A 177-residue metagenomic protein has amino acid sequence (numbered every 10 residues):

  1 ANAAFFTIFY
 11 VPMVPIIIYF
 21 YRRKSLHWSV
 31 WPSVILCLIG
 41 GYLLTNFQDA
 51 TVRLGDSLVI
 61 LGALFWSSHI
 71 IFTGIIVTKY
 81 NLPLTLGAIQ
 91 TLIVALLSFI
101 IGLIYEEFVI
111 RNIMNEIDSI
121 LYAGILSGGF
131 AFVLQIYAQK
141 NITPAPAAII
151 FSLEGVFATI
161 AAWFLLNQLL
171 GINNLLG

Functional and structural regions predicted by a protein language model:
N2-A3, P83, P144-A147: Cytoplasm-facing, short amphipathic helices at loop-to-helix transitions on the intracellular side of 12-TM secondary
F6-F9, S29-P32, L54, L61 (+3 more regions): Hydrophobic core positions of alpha-helical segments in small-molecule transporters and transporter systems
Y10-P32, V156-L175: C-terminal transmembrane-helix exit sites in multi-pass transporters
P12, L38, S67, L92-L96 (+1 more regions): Small-residue-rich packing faces within the transmembrane alpha-helices of Major Facilitator Superfamily
I16, L26-N46, S98, S152 (+1 more regions): Hydrophobic transmembrane alpha-helices of multi-pass small-molecule transport proteins
I17, L43, I60-F72, I100-F151 (+1 more regions): Hydrophobic alpha-helical transmembrane segments of multi-pass membrane transport proteins, especially secondary
R22-W31, Q48-G55, T78-T85, L92-I120 (+2 more regions): Membrane-interface interhelical linkers
A88, I93, Q139, A148-F151 (+1 more regions): Hydrophobic, well-ordered secondary-structure scaffolds
